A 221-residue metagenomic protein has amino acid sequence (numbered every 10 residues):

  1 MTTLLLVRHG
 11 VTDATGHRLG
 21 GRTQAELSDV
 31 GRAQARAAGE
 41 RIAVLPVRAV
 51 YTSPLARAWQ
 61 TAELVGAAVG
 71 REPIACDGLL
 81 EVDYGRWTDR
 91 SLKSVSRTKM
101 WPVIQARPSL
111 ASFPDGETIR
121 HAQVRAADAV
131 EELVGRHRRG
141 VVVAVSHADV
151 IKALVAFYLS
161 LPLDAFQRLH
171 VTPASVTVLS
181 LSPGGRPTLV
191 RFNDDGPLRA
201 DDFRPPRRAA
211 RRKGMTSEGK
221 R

Functional and structural regions predicted by a protein language model:
M1-T2, V82-K93, G135, G140 (+1 more regions): Acidic, low-complexity terminal tails and accessory targeting/binding regions of phosphate-metabolizing enzymes
L5, I74-C76, V190: General small-molecule cofactor/ligand-binding pocket signal
L5-V65, S112-A127: Loop-to-helix element that buttresses phosphate recognition and phosphoryl-transfer chemistry
T12, V150-I151: Short active-site segment of divalent metal-dependent hydrolases/proteases that encodes the spacing between
A37-P102, K220-R221: Phosphate-coordination/substrate-recognition cap region in phosphate-metabolizing enzymes
L64, A153-F157: Active-site signature of alpha/beta-hydrolase-fold catalytic machinery across serine- and Asp/Cys-nucleophile hydrolases
M100-H121, K213-S217: Short glycine/proline- and acidic residue-enriched helix-loop micro-motifs that form flexible lids or anion-recognition
H147: Short basic (Lys/Arg) and small-residue
